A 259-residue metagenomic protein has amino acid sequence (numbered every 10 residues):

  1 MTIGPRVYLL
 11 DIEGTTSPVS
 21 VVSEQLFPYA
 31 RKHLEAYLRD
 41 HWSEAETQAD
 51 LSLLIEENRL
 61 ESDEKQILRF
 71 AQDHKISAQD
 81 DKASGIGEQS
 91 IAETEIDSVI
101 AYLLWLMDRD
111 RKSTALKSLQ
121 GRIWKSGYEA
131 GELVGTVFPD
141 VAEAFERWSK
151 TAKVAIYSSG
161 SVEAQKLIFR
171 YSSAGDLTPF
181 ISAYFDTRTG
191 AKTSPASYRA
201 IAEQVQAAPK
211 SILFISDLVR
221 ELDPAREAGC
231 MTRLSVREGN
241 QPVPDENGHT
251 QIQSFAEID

Functional and structural regions predicted by a protein language model:
M1-I3, P179-D259: Asp-based, Mg2+/Mn2+-dependent phosphohydrolase catalytic module
M1-P5, Q72, S84-Q89, A256-D259: Basic/polar N-terminal segments that are highly enriched at the extreme N-terminus, encompassing both cleavable
I3-V22: Asp-based phosphoryl-transfer active-site loop
L10, Y157-G160, T187, I215-D217: Short His-Asn-centered micro-motif
T16-S20, E163-K166, D223, Q241-P242: Short catalytic/ligand-binding loop motif for oxyanion handling, primarily in non-cytosolic enzymes, centered on
V22-L104: Conserved phosphoryl-transfer catalytic core
D110, T114-Q120: Phosphate/adenylate-binding glycine loop and adjacent helical scaffold
S118-R122, A130-S172: Substrate-recognition element of Asp-dependent hydrolases with the DxDx(T/V) motif
